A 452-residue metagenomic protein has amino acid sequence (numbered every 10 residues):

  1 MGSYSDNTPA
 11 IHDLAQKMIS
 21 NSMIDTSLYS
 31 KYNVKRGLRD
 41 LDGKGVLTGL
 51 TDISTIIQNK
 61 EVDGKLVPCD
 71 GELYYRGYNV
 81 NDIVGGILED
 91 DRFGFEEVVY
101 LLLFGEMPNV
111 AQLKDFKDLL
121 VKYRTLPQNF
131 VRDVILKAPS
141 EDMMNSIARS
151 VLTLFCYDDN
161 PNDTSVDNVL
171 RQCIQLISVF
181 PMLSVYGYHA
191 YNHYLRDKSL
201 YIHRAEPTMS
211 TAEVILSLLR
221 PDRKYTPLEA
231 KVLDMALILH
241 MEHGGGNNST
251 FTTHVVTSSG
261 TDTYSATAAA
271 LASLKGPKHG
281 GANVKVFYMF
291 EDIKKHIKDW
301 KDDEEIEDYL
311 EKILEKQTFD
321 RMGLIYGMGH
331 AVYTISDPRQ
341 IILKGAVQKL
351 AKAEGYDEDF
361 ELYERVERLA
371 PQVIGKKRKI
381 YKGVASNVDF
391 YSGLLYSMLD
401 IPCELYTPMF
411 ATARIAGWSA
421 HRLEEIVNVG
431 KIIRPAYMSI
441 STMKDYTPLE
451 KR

Functional and structural regions predicted by a protein language model:
M1-R452: Non-transmembrane, aqueous-exposed alpha-helical and coiled segments at domain scale
